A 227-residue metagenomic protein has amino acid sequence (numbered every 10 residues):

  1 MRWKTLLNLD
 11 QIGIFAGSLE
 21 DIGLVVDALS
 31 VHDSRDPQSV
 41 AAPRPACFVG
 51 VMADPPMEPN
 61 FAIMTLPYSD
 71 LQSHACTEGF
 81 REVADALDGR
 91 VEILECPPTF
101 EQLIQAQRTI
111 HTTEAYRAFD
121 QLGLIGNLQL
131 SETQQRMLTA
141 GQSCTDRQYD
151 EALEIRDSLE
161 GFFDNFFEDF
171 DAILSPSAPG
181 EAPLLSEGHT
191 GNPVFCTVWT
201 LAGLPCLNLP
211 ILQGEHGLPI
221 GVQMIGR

Functional and structural regions predicted by a protein language model:
M1-T77: A short helix-breaking turn/cap at a secondary-structure junction
W3, C144-R227: Glycine-rich, small-residue loops and helix-cap segments that act as flexible hinges at active-site edges
D10-G17, T139-C144, M224-G226: Short, well-ordered beta-strand elements within core beta-sheets of diverse protein domains
I12-F15, V25-R35, P67, V83-R90 (+3 more regions): Change "in soluble alpha/beta enzymes" to "in soluble alpha/beta proteins
S34-V40, G89-P98: Flexible, glycine/charged-enriched surface loops at secondary-structure junctions
C47, H74-C96, D120-I125, Y149 (+1 more regions): Acyltransferase
P55-A62, A106-E160, D164, P210-G221: Short helix-loop capping/hinge segments that flank enzyme active sites or metal/cofactor-binding pockets
H74-C76, L103-T113, L184-T190: Short glycine/threonine-rich loop-to-helix capping motif typified by GTGT followed within a few residues by an Asp-Pro
